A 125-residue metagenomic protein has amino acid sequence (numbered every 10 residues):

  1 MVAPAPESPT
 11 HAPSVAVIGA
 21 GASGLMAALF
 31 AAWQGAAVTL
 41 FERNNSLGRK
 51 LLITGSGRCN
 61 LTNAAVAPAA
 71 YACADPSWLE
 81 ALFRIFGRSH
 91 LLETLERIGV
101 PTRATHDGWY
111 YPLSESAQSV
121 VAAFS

Functional and structural regions predicted by a protein language model:
M1-A12: A short, basic/flexible loop-to-alpha-helix module at the beginning of a structural domain
P13-L40: N-terminal Rossmann-like FAD-binding beta1-loop-alpha1 element of flavoenzymes
A20-L25, R49, S56-R58, V100 (+1 more regions): Gly/Ser/Thr-rich helix-start
F30, R43-P76: Conserved N-terminal glycine-rich FAD pyrophosphate-binding loop of Rossmann-like flavoproteins
Q34, R43-S46, I53, Q118-F124: Predominantly flavin-linked oxidoreductase catalytic cores and closely associated redox partners
A72-C73, L82-G87: Glycine-rich phosphate/pyrophosphate-binding loop regions near the starts of catalytic domains
A74-L79, D107: Short glycine/proline- and acidic residue-enriched helix-loop micro-motifs that form flexible lids or anion-recognition
I85-S125: Feature captures the FAD/FMN-dependent oxidoreductase FAD-binding
